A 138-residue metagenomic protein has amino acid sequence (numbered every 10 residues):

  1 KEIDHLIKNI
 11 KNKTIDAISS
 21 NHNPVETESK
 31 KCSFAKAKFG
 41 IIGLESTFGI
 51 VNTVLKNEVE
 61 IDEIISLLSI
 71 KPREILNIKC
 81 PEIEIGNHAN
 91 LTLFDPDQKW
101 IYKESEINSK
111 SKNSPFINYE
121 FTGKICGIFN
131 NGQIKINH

Functional and structural regions predicted by a protein language model:
K1, E60, K103-S105: General structural signal for secondary-structure boundaries
K1-A17: Polyanionic/metal-chelating signatures
E2-L6, K79-C80, S114: A generic local structural motif
N12, D16-I18, N23-F94: His/Asp/Glu-enriched, well-ordered alpha-helical/loop segment that forms or immediately abuts the divalent-metal
K36, H88-H138: C-terminal cap of metal-dependent C-N hydrolases
